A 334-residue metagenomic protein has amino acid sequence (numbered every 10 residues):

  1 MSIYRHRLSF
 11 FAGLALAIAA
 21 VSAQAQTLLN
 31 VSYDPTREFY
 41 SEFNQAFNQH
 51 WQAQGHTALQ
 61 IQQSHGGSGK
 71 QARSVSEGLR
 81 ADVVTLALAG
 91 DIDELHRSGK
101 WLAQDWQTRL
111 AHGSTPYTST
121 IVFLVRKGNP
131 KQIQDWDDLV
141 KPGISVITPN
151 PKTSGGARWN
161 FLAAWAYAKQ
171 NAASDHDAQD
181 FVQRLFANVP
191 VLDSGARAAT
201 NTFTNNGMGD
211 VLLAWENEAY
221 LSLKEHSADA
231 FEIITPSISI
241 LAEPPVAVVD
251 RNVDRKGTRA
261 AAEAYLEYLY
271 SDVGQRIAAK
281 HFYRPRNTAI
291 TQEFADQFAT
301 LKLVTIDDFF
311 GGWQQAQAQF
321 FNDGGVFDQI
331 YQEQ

Functional and structural regions predicted by a protein language model:
S2-A12: Bacterial N-terminal signal peptides that target proteins for export
I18-S22: N-terminal signal peptide c-region/cleavage motif recognized by signal peptidases
A25-T153, A295, Q332: N-terminal segment of the mature folded domain
V31-Y33, V125-K127, S145-N171, L185-V189 (+1 more regions): Short beta-strand->loop
I121-N129, E243-A260, I277-H281: A bilobed periplasmic-binding-protein/Venus flytrap-type ligand-binding module shared by bacterial periplasmic
G128-Q134, T153, A166-S174, N252-A260: Short helix-loop capping/hinge motifs at secondary-structure junctions, enriched in acidic/polar residues
N171-S237: Ligand-binding pocket segment of bilobal, Venus flytrap-like solute-binding proteins
V253-Q334: Extracellular/periplasmic juxtamembrane helices and adjacent flexible linkers that interface with membrane partners
